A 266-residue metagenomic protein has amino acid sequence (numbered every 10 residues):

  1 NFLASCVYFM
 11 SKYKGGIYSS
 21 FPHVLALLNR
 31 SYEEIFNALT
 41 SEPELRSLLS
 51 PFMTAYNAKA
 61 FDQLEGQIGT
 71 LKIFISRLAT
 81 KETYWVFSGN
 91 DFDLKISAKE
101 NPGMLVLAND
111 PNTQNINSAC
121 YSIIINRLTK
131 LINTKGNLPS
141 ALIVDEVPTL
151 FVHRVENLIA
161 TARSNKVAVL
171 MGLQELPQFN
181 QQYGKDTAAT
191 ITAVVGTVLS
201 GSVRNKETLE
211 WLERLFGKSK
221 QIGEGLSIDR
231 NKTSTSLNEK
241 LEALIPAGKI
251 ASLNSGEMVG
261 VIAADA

Functional and structural regions predicted by a protein language model:
N1, Y8, K95, N157-I159 (+1 more regions): P-loop NTPase motor core of the ASCE superfamily
N1-A168, Q182, I245-D265: P-loop NTPase motor domains
S50, G103, A141, Q174 (+2 more regions): Generic signal for short, ordered secondary-structure residues within or immediately flanking folded domains
P148, E175-P177: Acidic, glycine-rich active-site loops and adjacent beta-strand->loop/helix elements that engage anionic groups
A168-Q174: Structural recognition of the conserved hydrophobic beta-strand(s) that form the central parallel beta-sheet of P-loop
